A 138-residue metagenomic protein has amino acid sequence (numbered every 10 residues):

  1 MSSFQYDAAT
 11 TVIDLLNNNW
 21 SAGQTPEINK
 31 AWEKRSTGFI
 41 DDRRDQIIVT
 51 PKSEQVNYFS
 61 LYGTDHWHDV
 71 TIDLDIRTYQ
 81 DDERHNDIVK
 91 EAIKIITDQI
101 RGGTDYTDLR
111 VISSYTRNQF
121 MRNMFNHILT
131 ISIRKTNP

Functional and structural regions predicted by a protein language model:
M1-Y62, E91, G103: Small/polar-rich, solvent-exposed N-terminal microdomains that initiate assembly or binding
G23-T25, R44-D45, E91-P138: Acidic-leaning, charged glycine-interspersed low-complexity segments
I40, G63-D65, N118-R122: Sterically constrained small-residue positions within well-ordered secondary structures of folded domains
V49, W67, T71, Y106-D108: Amphipathic, alpha-helical segments enriched in basic
Y58, D81-H85, P138: Intrinsically disordered, low-complexity acidic/polar segments
G63-D69, R77-R101: Extracellular/virion structural assembly segments
T64-D81, F125-N137: Oligomerization/assembly interface segments of phage tail-like spikes and tubes
